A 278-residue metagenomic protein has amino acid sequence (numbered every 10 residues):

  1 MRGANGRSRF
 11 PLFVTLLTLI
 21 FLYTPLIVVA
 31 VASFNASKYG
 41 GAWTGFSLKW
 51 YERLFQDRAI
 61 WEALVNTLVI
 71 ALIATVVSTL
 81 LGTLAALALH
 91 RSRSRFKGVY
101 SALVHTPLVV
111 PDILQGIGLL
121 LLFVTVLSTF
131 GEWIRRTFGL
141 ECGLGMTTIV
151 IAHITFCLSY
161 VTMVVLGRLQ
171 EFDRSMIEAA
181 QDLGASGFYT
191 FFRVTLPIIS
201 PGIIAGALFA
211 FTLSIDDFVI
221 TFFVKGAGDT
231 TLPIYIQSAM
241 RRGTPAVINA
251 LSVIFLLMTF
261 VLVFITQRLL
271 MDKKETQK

Functional and structural regions predicted by a protein language model:
M1-G6, I73-V104, L121-V124, F264-D272: Transmembrane-helix boundary motif in ABC transporter permease subunits
R2-F13, F96, L166-Q181, F188-L196 (+1 more regions): C-terminal transmembrane helix and the adjacent membrane-cytosol boundary/short C-terminal tail of inner/organellar
R2-S8, Y51-A59, I215-I265, M271: Interhelical loop and adjacent transmembrane-helix boundary motif in polytopic membrane transport permeases
R7, A36-A74, S238-G243: Periplasmic/extracellular loop-to-transmembrane helix junction in inner-membrane transport proteins
F13-V14, L19-L26, T106, T155 (+2 more regions): Transmembrane alpha-helices
T24-R58, L122, F222-A227, K278: Short membrane-interfacial helix/loop motifs at transmembrane-helix boundaries
L26-K38, V161, G202-Q237: Non-cytoplasmic
Y39-T44, L48, F96, I113-I154 (+2 more regions): Membrane-interfacial helix termini and adjacent extracytoplasmic/periplasmic loops of multi-pass transporters
